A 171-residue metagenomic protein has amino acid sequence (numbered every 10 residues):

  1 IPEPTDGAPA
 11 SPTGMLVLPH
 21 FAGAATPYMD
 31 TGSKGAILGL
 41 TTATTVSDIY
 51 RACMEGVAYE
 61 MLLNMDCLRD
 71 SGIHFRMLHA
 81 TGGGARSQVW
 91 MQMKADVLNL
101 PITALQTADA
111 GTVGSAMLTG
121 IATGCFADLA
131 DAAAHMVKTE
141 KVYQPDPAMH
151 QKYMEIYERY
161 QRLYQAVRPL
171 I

Functional and structural regions predicted by a protein language model:
I1-I171: Glycine/Thr-rich phosphate-binding loops that ligate phosphate moieties of nucleotide and other phosphorylated ligands
